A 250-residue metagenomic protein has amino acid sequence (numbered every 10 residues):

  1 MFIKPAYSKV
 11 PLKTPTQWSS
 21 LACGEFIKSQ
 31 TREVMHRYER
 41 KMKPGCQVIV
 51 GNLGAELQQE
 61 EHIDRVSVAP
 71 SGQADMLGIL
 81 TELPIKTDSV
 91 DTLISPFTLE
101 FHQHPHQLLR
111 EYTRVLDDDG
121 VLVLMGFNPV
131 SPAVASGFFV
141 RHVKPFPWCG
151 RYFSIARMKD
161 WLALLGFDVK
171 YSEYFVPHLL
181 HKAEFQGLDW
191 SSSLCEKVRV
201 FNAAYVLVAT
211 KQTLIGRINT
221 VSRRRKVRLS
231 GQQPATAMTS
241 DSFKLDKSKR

Functional and structural regions predicted by a protein language model:
M1-R40: Class I SAM-dependent methyltransferase Rossmann-like catalytic core, especially the SAM/SAH-binding loop
E33, R37-L83: Class I SAM-dependent methyltransferase SAM/SAH-binding core
T81-L93: A short acidic, Gly/Pro-enriched loop at the edge of an enzyme's catalytic core that lines a small-molecule cofactor
H106-V121: A short glycine-rich, Lys/Arg-flanked "PGG" loop and its adjoining helix->strand segment in the class I
V121-C149: Conserved class I S-adenosyl-L-methionine
F139, C149-S172: Short alpha-helix
D168-C195, V200-F201: Conserved catalytic loop of SAM-dependent methyltransferase domains
W190-R250: C-terminal lobe and adjacent flexible extensions of AdoMet/dcAdoMet transferase-like proteins
